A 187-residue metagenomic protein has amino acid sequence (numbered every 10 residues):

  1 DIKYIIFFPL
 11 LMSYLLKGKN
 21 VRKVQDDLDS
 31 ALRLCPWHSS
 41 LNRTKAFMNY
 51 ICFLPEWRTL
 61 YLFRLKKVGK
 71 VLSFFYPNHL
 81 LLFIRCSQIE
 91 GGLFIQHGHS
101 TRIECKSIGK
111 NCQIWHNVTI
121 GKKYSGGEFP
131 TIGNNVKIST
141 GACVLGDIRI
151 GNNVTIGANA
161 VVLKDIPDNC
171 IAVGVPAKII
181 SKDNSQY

Functional and structural regions predicted by a protein language model:
D1, D26-D29, D147, D165-D168 (+1 more regions): Acidic-enriched, low-complexity/disordered segments with a strong bias for Aspartate over Glutamate
D1-H79, Y187: Terminal amphipathic alpha-helical/low-complexity segments used for targeting or macromolecular assembly
L80, I84-C86, E90-G92, Q96-H99 (+11 more regions): Left-handed beta-helix
S181-Y187: Charge-rich, low-complexity terminal tails
